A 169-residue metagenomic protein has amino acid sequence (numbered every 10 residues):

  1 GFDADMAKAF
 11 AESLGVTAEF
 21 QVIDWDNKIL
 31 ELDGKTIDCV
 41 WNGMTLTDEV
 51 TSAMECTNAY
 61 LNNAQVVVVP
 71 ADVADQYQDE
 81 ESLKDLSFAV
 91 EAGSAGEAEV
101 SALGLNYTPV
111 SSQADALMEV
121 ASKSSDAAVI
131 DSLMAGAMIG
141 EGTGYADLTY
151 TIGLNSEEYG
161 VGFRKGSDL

Functional and structural regions predicted by a protein language model:
G1-G43: Extracytoplasmic small-molecule ligand-binding "clamshell" domains of the periplasmic binding protein/Venus flytrap
A4-S13, A71-V73, S87, A92-S94 (+2 more regions): Extended ligand-binding regions for polar small-molecule ligands
A7-T17, E80-K84, E91-Q113, I139-G144: Ligand-binding cleft/hinge of the Venus flytrap
G15-T17, G34-N42, L86, A121-M134 (+1 more regions): Alpha-to-beta junction loops
E19-L32, D75, A92-S94, T108-S122 (+1 more regions): Short helix-initiation/N-cap motifs at beta->coil->alpha
Q21-D26, K35-T47, P70-A71, E91-S94 (+2 more regions): Beta->alpha turn/N-cap motifs
T57, V69-S87: Flexible hinge/capping segments at coil-to-helix
N62-V69, S132, G136-L169: Periplasmic-binding protein-like
